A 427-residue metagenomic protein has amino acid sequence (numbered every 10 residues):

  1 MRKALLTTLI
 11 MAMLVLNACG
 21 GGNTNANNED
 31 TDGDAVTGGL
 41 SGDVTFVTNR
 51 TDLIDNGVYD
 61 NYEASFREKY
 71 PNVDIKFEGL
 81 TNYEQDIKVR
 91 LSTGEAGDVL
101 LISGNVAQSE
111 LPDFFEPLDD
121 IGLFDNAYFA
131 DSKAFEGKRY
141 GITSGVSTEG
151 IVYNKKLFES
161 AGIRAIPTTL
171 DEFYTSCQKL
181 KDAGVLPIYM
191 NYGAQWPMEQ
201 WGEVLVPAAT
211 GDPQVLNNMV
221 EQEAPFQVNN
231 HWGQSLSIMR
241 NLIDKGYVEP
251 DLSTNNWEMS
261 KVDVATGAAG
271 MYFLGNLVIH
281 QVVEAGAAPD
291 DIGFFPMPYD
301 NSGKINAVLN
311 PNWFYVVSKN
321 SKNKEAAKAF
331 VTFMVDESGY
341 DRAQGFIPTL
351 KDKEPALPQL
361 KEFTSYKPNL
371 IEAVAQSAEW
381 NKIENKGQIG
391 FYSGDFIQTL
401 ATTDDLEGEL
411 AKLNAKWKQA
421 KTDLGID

Functional and structural regions predicted by a protein language model:
M1-T45, E68, L123, K418-D427: Short, low-complexity disordered leader/linker segments with a strong preference for bacterial N-terminal type II
A64-D74, S160-A161, K245, E284-F346: Extracytoplasmic/periplasmic substrate-recognition and gating elements
S65-Y128, K156-T168, A268-M271, E407: Extracytoplasmic "Venus flytrap"/periplasmic binding protein-like
S103-E159, Y174, L180, G293-F295: Hinge/lid segment of periplasmic solute-binding proteins
P117-D131, Y192, A208-Q234, E284-G286 (+2 more regions): Short, solvent-exposed loop/beta-turn-alpha elements that line the ligand-binding surface or hinge of extracytoplasmic
E149, Y174-A224, A269: Extracytoplasmic/periplasmic solute-binding protein
E159, D341, E372-D427: Conserved C-terminal helix/tail region of periplasmic/extracytoplasmic solute-binding proteins
K179, E221-L252: Glycine-centered hinge/linker elements that transmit conformational signals in sensory and ligand-binding systems
